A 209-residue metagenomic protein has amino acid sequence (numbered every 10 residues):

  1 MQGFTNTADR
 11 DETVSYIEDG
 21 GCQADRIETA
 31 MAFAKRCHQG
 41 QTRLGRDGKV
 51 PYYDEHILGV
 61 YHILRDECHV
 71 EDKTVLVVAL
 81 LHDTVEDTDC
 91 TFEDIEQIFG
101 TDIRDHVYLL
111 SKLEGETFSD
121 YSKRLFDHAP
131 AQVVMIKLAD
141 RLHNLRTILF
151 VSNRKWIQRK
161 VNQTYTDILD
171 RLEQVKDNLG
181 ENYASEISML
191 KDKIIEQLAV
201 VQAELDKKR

Functional and structural regions predicted by a protein language model:
M1-R209: Active-site helical microenvironments for divalent-metal-assisted chemistry
